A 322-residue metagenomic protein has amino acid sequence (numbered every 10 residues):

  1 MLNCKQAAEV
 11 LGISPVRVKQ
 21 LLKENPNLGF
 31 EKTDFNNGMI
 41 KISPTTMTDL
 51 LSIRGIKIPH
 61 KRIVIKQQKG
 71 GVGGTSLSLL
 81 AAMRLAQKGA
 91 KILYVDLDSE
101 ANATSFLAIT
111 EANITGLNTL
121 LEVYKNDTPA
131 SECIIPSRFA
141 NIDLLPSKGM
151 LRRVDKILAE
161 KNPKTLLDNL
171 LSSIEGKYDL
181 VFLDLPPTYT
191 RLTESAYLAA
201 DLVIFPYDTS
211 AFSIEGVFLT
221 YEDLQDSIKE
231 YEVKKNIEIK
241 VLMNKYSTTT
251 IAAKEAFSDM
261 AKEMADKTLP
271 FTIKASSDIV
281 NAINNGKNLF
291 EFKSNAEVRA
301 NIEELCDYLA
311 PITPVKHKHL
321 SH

Functional and structural regions predicted by a protein language model:
L2-V10, P15-V16, Q20-K23, N27-H322: P-loop NTP-binding core
